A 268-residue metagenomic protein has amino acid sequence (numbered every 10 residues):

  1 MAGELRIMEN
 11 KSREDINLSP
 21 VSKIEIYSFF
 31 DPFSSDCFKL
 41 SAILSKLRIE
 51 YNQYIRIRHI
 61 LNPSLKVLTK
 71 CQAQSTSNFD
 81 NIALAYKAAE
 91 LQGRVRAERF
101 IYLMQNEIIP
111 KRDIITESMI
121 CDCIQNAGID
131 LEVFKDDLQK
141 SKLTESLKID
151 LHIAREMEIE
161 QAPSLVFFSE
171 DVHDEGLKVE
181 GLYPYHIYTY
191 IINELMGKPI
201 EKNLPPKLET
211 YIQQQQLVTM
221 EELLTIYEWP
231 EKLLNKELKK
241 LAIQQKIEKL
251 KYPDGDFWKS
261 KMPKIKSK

Functional and structural regions predicted by a protein language model:
M1-R6, K39: Long, contiguous juxta-domain segments that are non-catalytic but functionally important
L5-I24: A short beta-strand-turn-helix
S12-D15, L44, L151-H152: A generic local structural motif
L18-V21, I82, D122-I129: A broad, low-specificity signal for short, low-complexity segments enriched in glycine/proline and polar/charged
P20, Y51-Q53, I243: Short, structurally constrained coil/turn elements that cap an alpha-helix or connect an alpha-helix to the following
E25-F29, K266-S267: N-terminal leader/targeting peptides and immediately adjacent processing regions
Y27-P32, F38-S118: Structural alpha/beta surface segment adjacent to cysteine/selenocysteine redox centers across thiol/disulfide enzymes
I120-K268: C-terminal cap of thioredoxin/glutaredoxin-like
